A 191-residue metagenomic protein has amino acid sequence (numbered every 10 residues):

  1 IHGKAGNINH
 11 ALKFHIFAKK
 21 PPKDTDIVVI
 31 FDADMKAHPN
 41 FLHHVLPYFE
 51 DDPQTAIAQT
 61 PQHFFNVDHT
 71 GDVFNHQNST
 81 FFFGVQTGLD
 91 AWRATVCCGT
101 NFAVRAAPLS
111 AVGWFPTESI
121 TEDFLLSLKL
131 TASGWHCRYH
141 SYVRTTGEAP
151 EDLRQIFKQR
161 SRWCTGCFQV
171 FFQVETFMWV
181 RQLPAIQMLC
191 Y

Functional and structural regions predicted by a protein language model:
I1-I27, P39-I120, K129-A132, A149 (+1 more regions): Long helical/loop segments within the catalytic core of UDP-sugar-dependent glycosyltransferases, especially the large
P61, H136-T146: Catalytic beta-strand/loop signature of glycosyltransferases that borders the donor
L125: Cell-envelope/extracellular polymer assembly enzymes that use nucleotide-activated donors
